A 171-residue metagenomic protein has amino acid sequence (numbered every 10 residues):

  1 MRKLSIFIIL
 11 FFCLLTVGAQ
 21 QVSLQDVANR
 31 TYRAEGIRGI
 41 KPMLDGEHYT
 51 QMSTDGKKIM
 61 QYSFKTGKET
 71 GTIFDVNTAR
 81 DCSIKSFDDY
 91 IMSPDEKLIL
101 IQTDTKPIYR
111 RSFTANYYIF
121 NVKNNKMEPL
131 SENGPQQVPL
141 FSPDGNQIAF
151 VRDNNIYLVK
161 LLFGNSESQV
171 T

Functional and structural regions predicted by a protein language model:
M1-S23: Bacterial Sec-dependent N-terminal signal peptides
A19-T171: Beta-propeller folds
